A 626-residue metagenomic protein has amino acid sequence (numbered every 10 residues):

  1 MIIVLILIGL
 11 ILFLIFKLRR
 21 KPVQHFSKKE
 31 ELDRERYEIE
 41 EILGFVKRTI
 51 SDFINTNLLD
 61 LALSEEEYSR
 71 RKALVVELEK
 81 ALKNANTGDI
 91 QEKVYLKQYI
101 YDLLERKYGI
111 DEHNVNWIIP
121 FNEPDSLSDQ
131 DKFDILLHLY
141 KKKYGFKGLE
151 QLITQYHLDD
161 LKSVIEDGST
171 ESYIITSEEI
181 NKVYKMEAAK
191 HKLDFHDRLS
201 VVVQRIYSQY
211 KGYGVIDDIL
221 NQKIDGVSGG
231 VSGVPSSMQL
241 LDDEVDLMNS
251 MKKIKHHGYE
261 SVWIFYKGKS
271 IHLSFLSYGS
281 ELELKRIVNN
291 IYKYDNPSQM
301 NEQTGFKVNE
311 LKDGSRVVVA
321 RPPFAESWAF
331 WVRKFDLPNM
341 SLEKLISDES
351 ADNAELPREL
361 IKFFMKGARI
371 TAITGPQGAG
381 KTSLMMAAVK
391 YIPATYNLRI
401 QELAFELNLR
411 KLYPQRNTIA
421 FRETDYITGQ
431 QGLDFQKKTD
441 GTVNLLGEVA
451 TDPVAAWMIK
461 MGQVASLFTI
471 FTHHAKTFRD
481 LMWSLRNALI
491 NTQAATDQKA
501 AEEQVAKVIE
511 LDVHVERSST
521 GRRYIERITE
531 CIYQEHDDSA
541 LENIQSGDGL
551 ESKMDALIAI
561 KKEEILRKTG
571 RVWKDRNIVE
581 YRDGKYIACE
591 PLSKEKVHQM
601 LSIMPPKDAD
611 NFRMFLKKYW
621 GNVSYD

Functional and structural regions predicted by a protein language model:
I3-I6, S128, Y533-D538: Non-catalytic accessory segments flanking P-loop/AAA+ NTPase cores
L5-M300: N-terminal accessory targeting/assembly segments
L10, E526-D626: NTP-binding/hydrolysis catalytic cores, primarily Walker-type P-loop NTPases
L161-V183, E349-G367, N408-T439: Charge-rich, low-complexity terminal tails
S250-G367: P-loop NTP-binding catalytic core
K344-A420: Phosphate-binding glycine-rich loops and their immediate beta-loop-alpha structural context
A387-A506, V515-R517: Switch/coupling sub-region of P-loop NTPases
E503-H536: Phosphate-binding/switch region of NTP-binding enzymes
